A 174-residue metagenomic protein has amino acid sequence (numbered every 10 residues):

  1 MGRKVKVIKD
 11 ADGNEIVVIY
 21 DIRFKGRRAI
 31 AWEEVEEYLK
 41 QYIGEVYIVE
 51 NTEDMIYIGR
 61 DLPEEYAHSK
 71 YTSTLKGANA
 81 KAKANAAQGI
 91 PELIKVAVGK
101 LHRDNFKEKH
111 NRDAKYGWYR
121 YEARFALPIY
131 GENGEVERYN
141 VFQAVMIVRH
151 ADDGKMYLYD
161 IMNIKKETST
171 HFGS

Functional and structural regions predicted by a protein language model:
M1-S174: Ribonuclease/tRNase effector modules and their secretory precursors
